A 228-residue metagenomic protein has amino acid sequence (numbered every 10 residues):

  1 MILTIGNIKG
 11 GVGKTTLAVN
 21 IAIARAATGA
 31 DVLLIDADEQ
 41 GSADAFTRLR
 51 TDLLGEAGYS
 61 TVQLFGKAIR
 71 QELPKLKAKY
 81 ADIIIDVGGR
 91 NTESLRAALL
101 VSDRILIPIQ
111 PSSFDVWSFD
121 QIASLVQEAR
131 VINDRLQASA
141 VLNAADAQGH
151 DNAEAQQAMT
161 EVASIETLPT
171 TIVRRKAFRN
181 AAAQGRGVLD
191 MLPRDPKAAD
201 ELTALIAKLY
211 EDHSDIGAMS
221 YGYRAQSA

Functional and structural regions predicted by a protein language model:
I2, G6-I8, V12, I23-R96 (+3 more regions): P-loop/Walker-type NTP enzyme "switch/lid" segment
L17: Hydrophobic positions on the alpha1 helix immediately C-terminal to the Walker A/P-loop
L33-L34, I85, I107, A140-L142: Structural beta-sheet core signal
T92-S113: Inter-motif core of Ras-like GTPase G domains
F119-D134: Conserved C-terminal guanine-recognition region of P-loop GTPase G domains, centered on the G4
A144-D146, Q156-G187: Beta-strand-loop-alpha "switch" segments that mediate conformational coupling across diverse proteins
R179-T203: Inter-lobe coupling/hinge region of RecA-like P-loop helicase motors
